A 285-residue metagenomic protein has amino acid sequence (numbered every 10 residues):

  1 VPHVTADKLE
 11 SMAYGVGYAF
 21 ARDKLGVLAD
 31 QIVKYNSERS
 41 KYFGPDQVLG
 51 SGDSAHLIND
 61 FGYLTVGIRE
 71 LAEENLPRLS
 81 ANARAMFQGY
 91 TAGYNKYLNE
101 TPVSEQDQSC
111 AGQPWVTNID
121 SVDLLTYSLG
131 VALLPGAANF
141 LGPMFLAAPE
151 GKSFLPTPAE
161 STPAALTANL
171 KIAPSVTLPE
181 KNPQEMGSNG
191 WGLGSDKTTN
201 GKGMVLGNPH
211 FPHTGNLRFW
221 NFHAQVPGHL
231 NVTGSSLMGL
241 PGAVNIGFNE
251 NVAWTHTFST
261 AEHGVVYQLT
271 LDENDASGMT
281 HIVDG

Functional and structural regions predicted by a protein language model:
P2-M204, P209, G215, V226-P227 (+1 more regions): Substrate-recognition/specificity elements adjacent to catalytic centers across diverse enzyme folds
E100, T199, H210-G215, E250-A253 (+1 more regions): Short loop/turn segments at secondary-structure transitions that flank enzyme active sites
D123-L129, L134, F219-A224, T260-H263 (+1 more regions): Short secondary-structure boundary/capping segments
G192, G203-L206, N221, V244-G247 (+1 more regions): Structural recognition of the beta-strand scaffold that forms the well-ordered cores of secreted hydrolase catalytic
G228-G285: Compact, glycine/acidic-enriched structural inserts
